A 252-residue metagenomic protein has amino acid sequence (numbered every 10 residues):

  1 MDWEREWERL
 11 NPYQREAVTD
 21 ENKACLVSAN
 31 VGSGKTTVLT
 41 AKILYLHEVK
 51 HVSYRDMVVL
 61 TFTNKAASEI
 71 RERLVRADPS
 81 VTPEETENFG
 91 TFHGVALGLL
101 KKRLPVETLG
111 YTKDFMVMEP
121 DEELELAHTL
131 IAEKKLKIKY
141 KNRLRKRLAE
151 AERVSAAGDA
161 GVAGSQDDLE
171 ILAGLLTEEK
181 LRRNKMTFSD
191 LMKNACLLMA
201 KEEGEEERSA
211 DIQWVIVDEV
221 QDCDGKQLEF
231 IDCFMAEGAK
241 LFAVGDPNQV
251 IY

Functional and structural regions predicted by a protein language model:
M1-S28, S33, T37-T40, D56-V58 (+5 more regions): Accessory N-terminal region flanking or inserted into the helicase ATPase core in nucleic-acid motor proteins
M1-T108: P-loop NTPase Walker
R71-R73, K101, V117, H128 (+1 more regions): Short amphipathic alpha-helical segments
A77-D78, L124, E237-V250: Conserved phosphoryl-transfer catalytic core
A96, Q249-Y252: Short gly/pro/ser/thr-enriched loop/turn and capping motifs at secondary-structure boundaries
L100-T112, L126, V154: Acidic/polar active-site rim loop that often engages polyanionic ligands
L109-D114, L176-E179: Short hinge/gating elements
I231-A236: Conserved catalytic/switch belt of AAA+ P-loop NTPases
